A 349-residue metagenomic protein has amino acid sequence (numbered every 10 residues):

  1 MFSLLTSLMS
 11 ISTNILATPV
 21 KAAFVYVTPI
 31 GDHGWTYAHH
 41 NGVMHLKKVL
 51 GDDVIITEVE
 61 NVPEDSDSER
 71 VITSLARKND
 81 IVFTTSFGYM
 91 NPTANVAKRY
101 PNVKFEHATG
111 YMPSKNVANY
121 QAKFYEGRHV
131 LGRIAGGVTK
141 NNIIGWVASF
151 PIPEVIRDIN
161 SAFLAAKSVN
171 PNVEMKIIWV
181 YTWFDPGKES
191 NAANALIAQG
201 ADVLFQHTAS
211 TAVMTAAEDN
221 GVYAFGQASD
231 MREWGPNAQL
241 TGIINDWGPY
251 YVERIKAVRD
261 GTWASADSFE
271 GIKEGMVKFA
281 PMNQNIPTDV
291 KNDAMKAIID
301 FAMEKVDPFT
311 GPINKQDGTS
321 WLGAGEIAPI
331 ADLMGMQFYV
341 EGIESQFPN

Functional and structural regions predicted by a protein language model:
M1-L5: Sec-dependent N-terminal signal peptides
A17-N349: A residue-level marker of the well-folded mature domains of exported/periplasmic proteins
